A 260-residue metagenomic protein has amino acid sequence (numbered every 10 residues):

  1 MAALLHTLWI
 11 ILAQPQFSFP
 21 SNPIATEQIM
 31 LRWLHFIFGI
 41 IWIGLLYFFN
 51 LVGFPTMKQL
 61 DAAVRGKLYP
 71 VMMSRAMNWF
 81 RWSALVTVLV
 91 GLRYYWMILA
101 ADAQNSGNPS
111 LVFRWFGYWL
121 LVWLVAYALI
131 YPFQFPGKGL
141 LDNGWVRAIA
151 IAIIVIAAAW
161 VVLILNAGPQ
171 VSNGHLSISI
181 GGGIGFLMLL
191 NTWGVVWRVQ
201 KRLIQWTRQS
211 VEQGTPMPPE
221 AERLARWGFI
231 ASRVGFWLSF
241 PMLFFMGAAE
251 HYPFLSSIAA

Functional and structural regions predicted by a protein language model:
A2-A260: Polytopic transmembrane helical bundles with strong interfacial aromatic enrichment
